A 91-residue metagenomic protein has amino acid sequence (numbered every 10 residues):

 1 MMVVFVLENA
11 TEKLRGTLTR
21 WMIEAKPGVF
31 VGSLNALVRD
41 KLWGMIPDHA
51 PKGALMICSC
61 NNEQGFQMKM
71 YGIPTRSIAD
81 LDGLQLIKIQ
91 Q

Functional and structural regions predicted by a protein language model:
M2-Q91: Basic nucleic-acid-binding interfaces
